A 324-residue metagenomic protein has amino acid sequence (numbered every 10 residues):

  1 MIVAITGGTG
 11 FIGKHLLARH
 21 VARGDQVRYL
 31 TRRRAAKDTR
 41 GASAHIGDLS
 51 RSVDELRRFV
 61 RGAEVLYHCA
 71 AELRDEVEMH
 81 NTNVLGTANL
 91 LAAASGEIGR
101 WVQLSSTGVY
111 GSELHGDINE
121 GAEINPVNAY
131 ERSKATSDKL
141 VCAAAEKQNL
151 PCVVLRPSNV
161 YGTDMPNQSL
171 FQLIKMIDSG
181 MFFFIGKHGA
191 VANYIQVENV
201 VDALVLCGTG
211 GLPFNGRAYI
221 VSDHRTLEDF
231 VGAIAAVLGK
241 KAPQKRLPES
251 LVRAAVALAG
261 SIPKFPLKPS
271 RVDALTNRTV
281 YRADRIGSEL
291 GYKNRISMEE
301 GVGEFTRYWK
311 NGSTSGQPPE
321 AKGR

Functional and structural regions predicted by a protein language model:
V3-R23: N-terminal Rossmann NAD(P)H-binding glycine-rich loop of SDR-like oxidoreductase domains
G47-L85, A93, V109-S112: NAD(P)H-binding glycine-rich loop region in Rossmannoid oxidoreductase-like domains and their noncatalytic homologs
L85, N89-A129, A145, V153: Conserved Rossmann-fold NAD(P)-dependent oxidoreductase catalytic core, especially the SDR/UDP-sugar
A135, Q148, Y161-Q172, C207-Y219 (+1 more regions): Glycine/proline-rich active-site loop of Rossmann-fold NAD(P)-dependent oxidoreductases
K139-T163: Conserved beta-loop-beta element that borders a ligand/cofactor-binding pocket
I174-F183, V191-V237: Alpha-helical substrate-binding/gating segment
V197, G232, A255-K293: Conserved C-terminal active-site "lid" loop/helix of NAD(P)H-dependent oxidoreductases that clamps the redox cofactor
G210-L267, E299, G303-T306, S313-R324: Mid/C-terminal beta-alpha module of Rossmann-like enzyme folds, strongest in SDR-family dehydrogenases/epimerases
